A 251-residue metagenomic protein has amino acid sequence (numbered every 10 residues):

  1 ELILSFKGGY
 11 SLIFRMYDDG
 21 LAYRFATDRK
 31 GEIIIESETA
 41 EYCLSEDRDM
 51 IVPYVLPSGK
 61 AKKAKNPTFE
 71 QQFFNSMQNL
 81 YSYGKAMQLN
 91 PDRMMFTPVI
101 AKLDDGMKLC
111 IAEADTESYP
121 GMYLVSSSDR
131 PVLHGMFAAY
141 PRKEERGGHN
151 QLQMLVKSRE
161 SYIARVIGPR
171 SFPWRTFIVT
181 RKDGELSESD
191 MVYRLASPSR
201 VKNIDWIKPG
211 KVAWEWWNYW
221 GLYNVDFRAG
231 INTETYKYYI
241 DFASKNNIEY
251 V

Functional and structural regions predicted by a protein language model:
E1-R194: N-terminal accessory beta-strand-rich subdomains and adjacent acidic, glycine-rich linkers that precede catalytic cores
I163, I167-N246, Y250: An acidic-aromatic substrate-binding cleft motif
